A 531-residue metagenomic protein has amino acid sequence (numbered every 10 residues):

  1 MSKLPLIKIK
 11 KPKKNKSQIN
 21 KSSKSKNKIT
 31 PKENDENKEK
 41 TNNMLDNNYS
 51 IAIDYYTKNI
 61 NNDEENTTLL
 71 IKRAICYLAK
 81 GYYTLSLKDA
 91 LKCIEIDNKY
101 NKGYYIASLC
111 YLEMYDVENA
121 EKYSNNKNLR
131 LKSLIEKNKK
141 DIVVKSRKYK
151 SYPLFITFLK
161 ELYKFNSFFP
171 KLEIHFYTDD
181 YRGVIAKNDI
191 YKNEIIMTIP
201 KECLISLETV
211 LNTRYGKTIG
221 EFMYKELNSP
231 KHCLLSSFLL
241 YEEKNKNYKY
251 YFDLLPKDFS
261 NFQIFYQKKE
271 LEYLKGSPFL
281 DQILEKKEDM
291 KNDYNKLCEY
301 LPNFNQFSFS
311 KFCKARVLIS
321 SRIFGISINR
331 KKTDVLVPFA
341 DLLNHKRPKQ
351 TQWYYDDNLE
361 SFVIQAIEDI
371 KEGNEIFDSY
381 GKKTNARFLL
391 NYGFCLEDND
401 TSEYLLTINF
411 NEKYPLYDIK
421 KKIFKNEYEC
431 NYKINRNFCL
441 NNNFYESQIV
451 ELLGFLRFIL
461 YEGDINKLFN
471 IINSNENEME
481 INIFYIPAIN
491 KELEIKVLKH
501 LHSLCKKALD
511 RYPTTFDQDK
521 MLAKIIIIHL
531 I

Functional and structural regions predicted by a protein language model:
M1-K148, I199, S206, N212: Alpha-helical tetratricopeptide repeat
Y100, E226-N228: Activation on extended, non-transmembrane soluble regions of large proteins
V144-C203, E208-L211, L227, E242-I531: Long, positively charged leader/targeting segments at protein N-termini
T218: Intrinsically disordered, low-complexity polar regions and short flexible loop motifs
E221-K225, F238: E2/UBC-UEV (E2-variant) core
